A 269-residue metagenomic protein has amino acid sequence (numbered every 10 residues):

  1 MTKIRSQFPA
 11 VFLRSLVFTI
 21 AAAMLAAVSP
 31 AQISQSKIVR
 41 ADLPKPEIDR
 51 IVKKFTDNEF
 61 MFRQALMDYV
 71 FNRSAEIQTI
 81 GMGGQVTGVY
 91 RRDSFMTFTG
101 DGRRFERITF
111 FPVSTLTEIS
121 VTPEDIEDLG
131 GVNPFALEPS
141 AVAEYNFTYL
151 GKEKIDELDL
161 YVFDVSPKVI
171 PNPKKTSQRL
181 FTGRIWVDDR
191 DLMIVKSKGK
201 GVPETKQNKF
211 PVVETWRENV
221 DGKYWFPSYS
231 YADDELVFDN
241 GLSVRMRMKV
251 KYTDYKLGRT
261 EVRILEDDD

Functional and structural regions predicted by a protein language model:
M1-I4, A26-S29, W225: Extended interaction regions within the primary functional domain
M1-L13: N-terminal secretory signal peptides that target proteins for export/translocation
R14-A27: Bacterial N-terminal signal peptides
Q32-T182, D189-K196, K200-P211, N219-P227 (+1 more regions): Structured extracytoplasmic
